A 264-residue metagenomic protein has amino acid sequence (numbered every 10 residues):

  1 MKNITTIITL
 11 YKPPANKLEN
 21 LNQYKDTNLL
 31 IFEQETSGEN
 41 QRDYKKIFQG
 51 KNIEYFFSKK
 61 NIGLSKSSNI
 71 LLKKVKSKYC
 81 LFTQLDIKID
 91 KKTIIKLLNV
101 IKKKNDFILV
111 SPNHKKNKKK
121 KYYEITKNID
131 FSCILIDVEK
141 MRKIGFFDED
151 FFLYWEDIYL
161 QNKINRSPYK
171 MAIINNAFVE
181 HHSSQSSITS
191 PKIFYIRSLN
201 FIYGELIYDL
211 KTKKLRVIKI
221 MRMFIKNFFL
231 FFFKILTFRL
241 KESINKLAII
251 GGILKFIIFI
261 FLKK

Functional and structural regions predicted by a protein language model:
T9-D26: Short, well-formed alpha-helical segments that are part of the catalytic scaffolds of diverse glycosyltransferases
T27-G38, F56-S58: Short beta-strand/loop segment that forms part of the nucleotide-sugar
S58-V75: Glycine-rich, basic loop-to-helix element that forms the pyrophosphate-binding segment of sugar-nucleotide handling
C80: Short aromatic/hydrophobic "clamp" motif used to bind/position activated sugar donors
K88-Y122: Conserved donor NDP-sugar-binding/catalytic core segment of glycosyltransferases
I134-I136, K140, I144-G145, D150-F178: A short, conserved alpha-helix in the catalytic core of glycosyltransferases
I173-I193: Active-site donor/metal-binding and catalytic loop motifs of nucleotide-sugar-dependent glycosylation enzymes
I196-G204, K213-K264: Non-catalytic, C-terminal membrane-associated alpha-helical segments of glycosyltransferases
